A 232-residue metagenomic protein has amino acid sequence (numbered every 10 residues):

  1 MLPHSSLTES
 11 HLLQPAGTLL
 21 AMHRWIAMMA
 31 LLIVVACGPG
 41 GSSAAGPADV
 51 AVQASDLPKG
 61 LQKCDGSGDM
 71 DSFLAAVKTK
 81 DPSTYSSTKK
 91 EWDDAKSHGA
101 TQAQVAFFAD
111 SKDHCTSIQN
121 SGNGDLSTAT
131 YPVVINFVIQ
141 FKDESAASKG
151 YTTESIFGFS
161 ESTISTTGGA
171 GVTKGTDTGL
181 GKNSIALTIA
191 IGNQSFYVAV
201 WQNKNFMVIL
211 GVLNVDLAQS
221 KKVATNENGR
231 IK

Functional and structural regions predicted by a protein language model:
S6-E9, Q14-I26: Bacterial N-terminal signal peptides that target proteins for export
V34-A36: C-terminal motif of bacterial Sec signal peptides marking the signal peptidase cleavage site
G38-G124, I164-T167, G171, T178-G179 (+2 more regions): N-terminal "mature-domain start" segment
G60, C64, M70-D71, E144-Y197: Short Gly/Thr-rich strand-loop-strand
S121-S127, S195-N203: Short, surface-exposed beta-strand/loop micro-motifs that present aromatic residues
A129-G150: Mid-length scaffold segments of soluble, non-membrane domains
N136, Y197-N214: Short, well-ordered beta-strand elements
I209-K232: Surface-exposed amphipathic alpha-helical segments
